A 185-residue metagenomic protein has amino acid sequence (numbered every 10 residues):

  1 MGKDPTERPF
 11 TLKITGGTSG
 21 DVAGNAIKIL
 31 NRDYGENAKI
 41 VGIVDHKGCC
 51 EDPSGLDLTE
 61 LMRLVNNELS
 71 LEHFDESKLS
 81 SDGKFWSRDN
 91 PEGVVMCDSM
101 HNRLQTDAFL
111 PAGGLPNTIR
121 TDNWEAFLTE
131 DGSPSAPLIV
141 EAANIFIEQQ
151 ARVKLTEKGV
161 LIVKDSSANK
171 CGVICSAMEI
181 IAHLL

Functional and structural regions predicted by a protein language model:
G2-K13, L30-N37, D52-G55, T59 (+2 more regions): Non-transmembrane, aqueous-exposed alpha-helical and coiled segments at domain scale
G16-G17, H46-S54: Short, conserved secondary-structure transition motifs
S19-A23: N-terminal Rossmann-fold NAD(P) dinucleotide-binding loop
N25, I29: Active-site signature of alpha/beta-hydrolase-fold catalytic machinery across serine- and Asp/Cys-nucleophile hydrolases
V41-D45, I139-V140: Short internal beta-strands
